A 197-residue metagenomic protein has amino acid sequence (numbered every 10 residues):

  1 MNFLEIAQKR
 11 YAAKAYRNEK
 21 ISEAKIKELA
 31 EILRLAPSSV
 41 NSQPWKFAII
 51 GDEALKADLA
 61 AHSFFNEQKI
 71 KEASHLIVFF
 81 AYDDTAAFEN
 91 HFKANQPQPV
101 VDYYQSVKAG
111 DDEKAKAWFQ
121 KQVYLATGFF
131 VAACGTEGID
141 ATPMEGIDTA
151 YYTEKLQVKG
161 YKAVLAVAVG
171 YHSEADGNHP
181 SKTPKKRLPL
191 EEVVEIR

Functional and structural regions predicted by a protein language model:
F3-A13, T85, V164-R197: C-terminal helix-cap and adjacent tail motif
K9-Q43: An N-terminal domain-cap segment
A15, K46, D140-P143: Short catalytic-loop micro-motif centered on adjacent basic/acidic residues
L33-L35, I77, P99-E154, V167: Small-aliphatic-rich amphipathic alpha-helix that forms the alpha element of a beta-alpha
S39-S42, K69-K71, V158-K159, K186: Solvent-exposed alpha-helices and their adjacent loops that cap or buttress functional pockets in soluble metabolic
A48-K121: Glycine/small-residue-rich phosphate/adenosyl-binding loop
Q68-I70, L76-F79, V158-N178: A glycine-rich helix N-cap at a beta->alpha junction
T153-K159, S181-K182: Short proline/glycine-enriched turn/loop segments at secondary-structure junctions
